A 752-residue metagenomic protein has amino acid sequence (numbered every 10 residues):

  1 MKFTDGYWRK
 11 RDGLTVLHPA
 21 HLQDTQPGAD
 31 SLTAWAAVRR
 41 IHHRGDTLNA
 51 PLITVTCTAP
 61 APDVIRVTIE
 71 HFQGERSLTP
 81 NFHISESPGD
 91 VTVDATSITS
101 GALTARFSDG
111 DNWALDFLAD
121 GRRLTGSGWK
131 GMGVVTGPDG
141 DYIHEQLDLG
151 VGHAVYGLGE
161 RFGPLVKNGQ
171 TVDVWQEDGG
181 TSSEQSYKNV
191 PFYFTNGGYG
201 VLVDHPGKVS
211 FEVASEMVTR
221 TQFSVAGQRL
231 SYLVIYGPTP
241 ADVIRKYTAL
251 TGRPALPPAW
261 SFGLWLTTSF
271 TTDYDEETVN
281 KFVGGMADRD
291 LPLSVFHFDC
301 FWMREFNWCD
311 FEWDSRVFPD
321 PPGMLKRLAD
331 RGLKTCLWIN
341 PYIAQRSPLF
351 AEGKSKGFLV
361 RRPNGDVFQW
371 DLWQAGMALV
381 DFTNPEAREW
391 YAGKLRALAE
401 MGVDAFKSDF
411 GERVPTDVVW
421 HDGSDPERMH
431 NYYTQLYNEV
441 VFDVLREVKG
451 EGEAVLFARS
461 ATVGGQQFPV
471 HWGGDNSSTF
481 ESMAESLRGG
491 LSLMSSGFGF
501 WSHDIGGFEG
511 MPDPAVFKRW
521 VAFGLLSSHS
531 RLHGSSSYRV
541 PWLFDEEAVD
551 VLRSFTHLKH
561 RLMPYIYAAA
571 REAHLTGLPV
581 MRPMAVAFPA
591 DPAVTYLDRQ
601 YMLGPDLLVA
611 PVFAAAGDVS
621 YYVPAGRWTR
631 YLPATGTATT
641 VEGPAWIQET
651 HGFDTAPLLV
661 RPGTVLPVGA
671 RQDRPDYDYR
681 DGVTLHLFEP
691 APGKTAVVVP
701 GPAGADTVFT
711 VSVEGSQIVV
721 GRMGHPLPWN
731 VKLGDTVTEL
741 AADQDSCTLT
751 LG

Functional and structural regions predicted by a protein language model:
M1-D5, T47-N49, E70-F72, P88-P258 (+5 more regions): Catalytic and substrate-binding clefts that recognize carbohydrates or anionic sugar/phosphate headgroups
F3-H43, T47-S97: A low-complexity, Ser/Thr/Gly/Pro-enriched, surface-exposed linker/loop concept that marks segments flanking
A36, C57, V67-I69, I98 (+4 more regions): Short, well-ordered beta-strand segments enriched in hydrophobic/aromatic residues
H43-P62, T79-E86, R106-D120, W129 (+1 more regions): Extended Gly/Ser/Thr-rich low-complexity repeat segments, especially those forming or decorating extracellular
I53, T68, L78, D618-P633 (+1 more regions): Beta-strand-rich binding/interaction modules
C57, F192, M286, L328 (+5 more regions): Conserved, mostly hydrophobic/aromatic
E70-F72, T79-F82, P292-L552, A587-P589 (+2 more regions): Aromatic- and carboxylate-enriched substrate-binding clefts and catalytic-loop regions of carbohydrate-active enzymes
F442-V455, A461-W472, E485-G489, L493-H503 (+1 more regions): Catalytic core of carbohydrate-active enzymes
